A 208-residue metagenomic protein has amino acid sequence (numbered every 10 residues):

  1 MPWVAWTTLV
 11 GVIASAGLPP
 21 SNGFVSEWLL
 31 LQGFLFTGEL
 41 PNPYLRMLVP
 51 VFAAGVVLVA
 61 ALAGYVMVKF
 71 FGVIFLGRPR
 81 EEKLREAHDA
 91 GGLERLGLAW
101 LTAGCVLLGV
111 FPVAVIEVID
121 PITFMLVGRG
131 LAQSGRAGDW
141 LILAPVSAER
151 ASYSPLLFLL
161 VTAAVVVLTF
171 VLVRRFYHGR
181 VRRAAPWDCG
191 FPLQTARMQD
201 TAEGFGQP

Functional and structural regions predicted by a protein language model:
M1, A16-L48, F75, E81 (+2 more regions): Juxtamembrane/interfacial segments at transmembrane-helix boundaries in multi-pass membrane proteins
M1-F24, W28-F34, R46-V59, L84-L107 (+2 more regions): Interfacial and helix-entry/exit segments of alpha-helical transmembrane bundles in multi-pass inner-membrane proteins
V49-D89, F158-A184: Predominantly late transmembrane helices and immediately cytosolic-facing juxtamembrane segments
V68, L93-P208: Membrane-interface and transmembrane segments of multi-pass membrane proteins
